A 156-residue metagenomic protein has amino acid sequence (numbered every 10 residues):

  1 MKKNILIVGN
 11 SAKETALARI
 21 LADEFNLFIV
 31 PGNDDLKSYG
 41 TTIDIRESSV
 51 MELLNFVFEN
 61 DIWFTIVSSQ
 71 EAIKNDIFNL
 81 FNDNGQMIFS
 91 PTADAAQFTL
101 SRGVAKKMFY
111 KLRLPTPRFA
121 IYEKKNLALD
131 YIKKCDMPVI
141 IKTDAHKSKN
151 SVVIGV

Functional and structural regions predicted by a protein language model:
M1-A93: ATP-binding N-terminal substructure of ATP-dependent carboxylate-amine bond-forming enzymes
A22, F89, K111-R113, I132-C135 (+1 more regions): Solvent-exposed alpha-helices and their adjacent loops that cap or buttress functional pockets in soluble metabolic
L36, D94-A95, A145-S148: A short, flexible beta-alpha/helix-coil linker loop
N79-T92, Q97-T99, A105-L114: Glycine/small-residue-rich loop that forms an oxyanion/phosphate-binding "nest" at active or ligand-binding sites
F98-T99, L127-D130, K147-V152: Short, well-ordered, mixed-charge alpha-helical segments that flank or form enzyme active sites
S101-Y131: Short, glycine-/small-residue-rich phosphate/pyrophosphate-handling segment
P117-I121, V139-V156: Glycine-rich phosphate-binding loop of ATP-grasp-fold ATP-dependent ligases
